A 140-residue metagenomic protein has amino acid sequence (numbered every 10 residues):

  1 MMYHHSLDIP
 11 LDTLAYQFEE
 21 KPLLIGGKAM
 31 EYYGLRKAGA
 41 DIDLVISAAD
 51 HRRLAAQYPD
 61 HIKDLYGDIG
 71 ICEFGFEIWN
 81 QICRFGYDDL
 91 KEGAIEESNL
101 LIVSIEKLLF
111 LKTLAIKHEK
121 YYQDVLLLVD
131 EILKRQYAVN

Functional and structural regions predicted by a protein language model:
M1-N140: Compositionally biased terminal segments of proteins
